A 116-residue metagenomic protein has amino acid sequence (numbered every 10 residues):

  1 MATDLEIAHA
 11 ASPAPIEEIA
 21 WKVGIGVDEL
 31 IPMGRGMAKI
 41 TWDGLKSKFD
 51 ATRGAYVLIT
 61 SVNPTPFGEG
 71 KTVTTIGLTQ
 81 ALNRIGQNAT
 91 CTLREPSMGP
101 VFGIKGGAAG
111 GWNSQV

Functional and structural regions predicted by a protein language model:
M1-V116: Flexible phosphate-sensing "switch/lid" loops adjacent to ATP/NTP-binding sites across phosphate-transfer
